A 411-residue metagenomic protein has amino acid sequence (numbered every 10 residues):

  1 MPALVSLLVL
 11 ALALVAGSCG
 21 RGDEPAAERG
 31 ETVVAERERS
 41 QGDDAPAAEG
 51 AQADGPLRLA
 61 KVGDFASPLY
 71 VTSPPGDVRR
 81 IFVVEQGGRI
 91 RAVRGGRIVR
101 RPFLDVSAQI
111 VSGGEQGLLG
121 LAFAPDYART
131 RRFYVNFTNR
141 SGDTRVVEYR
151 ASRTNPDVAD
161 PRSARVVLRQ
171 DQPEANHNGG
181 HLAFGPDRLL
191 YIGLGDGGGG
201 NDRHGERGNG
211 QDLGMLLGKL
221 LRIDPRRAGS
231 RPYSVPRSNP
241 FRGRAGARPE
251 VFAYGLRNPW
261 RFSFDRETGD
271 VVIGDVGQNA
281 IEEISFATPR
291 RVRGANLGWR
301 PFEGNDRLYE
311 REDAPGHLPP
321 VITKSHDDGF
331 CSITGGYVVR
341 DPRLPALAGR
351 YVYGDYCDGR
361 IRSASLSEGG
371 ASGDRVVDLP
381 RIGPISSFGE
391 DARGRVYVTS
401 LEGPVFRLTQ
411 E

Functional and structural regions predicted by a protein language model:
V5-A16: Bacterial N-terminal signal peptides
C19-N201, R261-E283, G329-E368, G394-Q410: Acidic, Gly/Ser/Thr-rich repeat motifs that build Ca2+-stabilized beta-propeller blades
K61, Y70, P102, V166 (+4 more regions): Conserved beta-strand positions that form and line the central face of beta-propeller blades
R101-Q116, R162-G179, L216, P225-F252 (+1 more regions): Surface-exposed loop and turn segments in beta-propeller and other repeat-based domains that flank or scaffold
V146-T154, G208-P225, A287-T288: Beta-propeller blade signature
G199-M215, R231, V292: Acidic/polar, solvent-exposed loop segments in beta-strand-rich repeat domains
N201-R207, G243-A247, N258, E267: Flexible glycine/proline-enriched surface loops and loop-helix/loop-strand junctions
L256, G370-A392: Conserved blade-ending motifs and adjacent loop-strand segments that build the rim/top face of beta-propeller domains
